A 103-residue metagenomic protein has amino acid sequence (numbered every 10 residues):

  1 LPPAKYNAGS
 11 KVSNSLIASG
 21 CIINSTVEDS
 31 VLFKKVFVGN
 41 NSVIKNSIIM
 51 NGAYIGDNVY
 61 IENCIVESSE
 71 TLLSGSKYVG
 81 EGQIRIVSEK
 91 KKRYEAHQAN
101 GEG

Functional and structural regions predicted by a protein language model:
L1-G103: Left-handed beta-helix
